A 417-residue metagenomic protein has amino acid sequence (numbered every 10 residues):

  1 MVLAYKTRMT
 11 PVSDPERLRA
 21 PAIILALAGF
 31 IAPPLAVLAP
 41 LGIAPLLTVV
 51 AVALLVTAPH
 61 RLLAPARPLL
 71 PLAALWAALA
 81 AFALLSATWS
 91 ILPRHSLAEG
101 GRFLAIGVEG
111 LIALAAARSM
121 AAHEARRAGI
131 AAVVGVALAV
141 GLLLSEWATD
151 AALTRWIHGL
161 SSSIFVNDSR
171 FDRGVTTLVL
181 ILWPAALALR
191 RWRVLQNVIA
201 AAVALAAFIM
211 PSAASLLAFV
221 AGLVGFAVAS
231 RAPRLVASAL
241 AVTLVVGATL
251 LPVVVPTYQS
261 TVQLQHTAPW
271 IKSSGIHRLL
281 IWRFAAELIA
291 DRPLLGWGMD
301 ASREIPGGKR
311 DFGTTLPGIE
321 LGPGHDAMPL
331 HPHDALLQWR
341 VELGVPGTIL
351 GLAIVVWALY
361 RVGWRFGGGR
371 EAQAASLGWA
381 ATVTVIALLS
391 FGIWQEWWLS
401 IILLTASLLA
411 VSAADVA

Functional and structural regions predicted by a protein language model:
M1-H95, I112, A116-I130, A188-V194 (+1 more regions): Transmembrane signal-anchor hairpin modules in multi-pass inner-membrane enzymes, especially those that act on
I31, V108-E109, A125-H158, V166-S230 (+5 more regions): Alpha-helical transmembrane segments of multi-pass inner-membrane proteins
L38-L47, I164-L180, P332, R340-G344 (+1 more regions): Membrane-interface micro-motifs in multi-pass membrane enzymes
A39-V50, H95-E99, R193-N197, A214-A218 (+3 more regions): Short, aromatic-rich membrane-interface segments at the entry and exit of alpha-helical transmembrane domains
V49-L55, L223, I354-W357, S376-A417: Transmembrane alpha-helices of multi-pass inner-membrane enzymes
L144-S145, D150, S230-S274, R283-D291 (+1 more regions): A membrane-periplasm/extracellular boundary helix in multi-pass inner-membrane enzymes that assemble envelope glycans
T267-G275, D300-V341: Interfacial juxtamembrane loops and adjacent helix segments that form the catalytic/substrate-binding surfaces
E342-A381: Hydrophobic transmembrane alpha-helices and their immediate junctions
